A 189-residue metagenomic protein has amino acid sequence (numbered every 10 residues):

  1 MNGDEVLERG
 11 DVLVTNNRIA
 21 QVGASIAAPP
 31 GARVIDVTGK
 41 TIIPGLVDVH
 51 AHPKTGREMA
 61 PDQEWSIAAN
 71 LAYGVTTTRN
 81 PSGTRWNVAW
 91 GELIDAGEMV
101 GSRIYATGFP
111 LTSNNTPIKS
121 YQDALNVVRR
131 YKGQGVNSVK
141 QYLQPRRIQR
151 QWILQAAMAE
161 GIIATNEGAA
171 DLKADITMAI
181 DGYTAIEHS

Functional and structural regions predicted by a protein language model:
N2-E5, M59-A60: Short loop/turn motifs at secondary-structure junctions and domain boundaries
G3, P30-G31, V100, A106: Glycine-rich, flexible loop/turn motifs
D4-I43: Histidine-rich, glycine-flanked metal-binding segment
S25, R57-E58: Short coil/turn segments
V37, T41-I42, L46-A51, D62-S189: Divalent-metal coordination cores built from histidine and acidic residues
P53-T55: Short active-site segment of divalent metal-dependent hydrolases/proteases that encodes the spacing between
